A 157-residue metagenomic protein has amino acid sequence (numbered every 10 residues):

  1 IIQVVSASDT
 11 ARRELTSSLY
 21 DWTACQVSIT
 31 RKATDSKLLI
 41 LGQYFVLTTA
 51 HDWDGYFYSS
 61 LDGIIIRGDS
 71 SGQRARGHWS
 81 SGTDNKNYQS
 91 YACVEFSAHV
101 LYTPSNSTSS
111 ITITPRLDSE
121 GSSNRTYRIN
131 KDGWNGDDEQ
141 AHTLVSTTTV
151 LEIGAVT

Functional and structural regions predicted by a protein language model:
I1-R12, A155-T157: Glycine-rich, low-complexity segments
R13-D21: Solvent-exposed, conformationally flexible loop/turn segments
R13-E14, S28-S110, T114-T157: Terminal beta-strand-rich extracellular "head" domains that mediate receptor/glycan or other ligand binding
